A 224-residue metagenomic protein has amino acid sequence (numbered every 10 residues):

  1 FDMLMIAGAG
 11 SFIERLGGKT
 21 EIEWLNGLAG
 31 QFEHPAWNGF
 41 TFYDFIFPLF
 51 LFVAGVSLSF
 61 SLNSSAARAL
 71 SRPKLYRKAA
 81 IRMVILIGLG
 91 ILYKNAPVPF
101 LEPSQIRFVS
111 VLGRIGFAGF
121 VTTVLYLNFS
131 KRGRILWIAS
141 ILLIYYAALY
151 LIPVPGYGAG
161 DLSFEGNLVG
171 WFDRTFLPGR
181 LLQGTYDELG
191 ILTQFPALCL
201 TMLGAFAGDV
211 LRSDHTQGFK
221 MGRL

Functional and structural regions predicted by a protein language model:
F1-S71, L75: N-terminal signal-anchor module of multipass membrane proteins
E14-F40, A96-V109, G160-D187: Membrane-interface interhelical loops and short amphipathic "cap" helices that link adjacent transmembrane segments
G39-L49, F108, L112, E188-L198: Hydrophobic alpha-helical transmembrane segments of multi-pass membrane proteins
D44-L49, S64-K94, V98, P103-S104 (+3 more regions): Transmembrane alpha-helical segments and their boundary/interface "anchor" motifs in multi-pass integral membrane
S59, A118, T122, Y126 (+2 more regions): Hydrophobic transmembrane alpha-helices
K131-C199: Long hydrophobic alpha-helical segments that form multi-pass transmembrane helix bundles in integral membrane proteins
Y186-L224: A conserved active-site cap/scaffold subdomain adjacent to cofactor or substrate pockets
